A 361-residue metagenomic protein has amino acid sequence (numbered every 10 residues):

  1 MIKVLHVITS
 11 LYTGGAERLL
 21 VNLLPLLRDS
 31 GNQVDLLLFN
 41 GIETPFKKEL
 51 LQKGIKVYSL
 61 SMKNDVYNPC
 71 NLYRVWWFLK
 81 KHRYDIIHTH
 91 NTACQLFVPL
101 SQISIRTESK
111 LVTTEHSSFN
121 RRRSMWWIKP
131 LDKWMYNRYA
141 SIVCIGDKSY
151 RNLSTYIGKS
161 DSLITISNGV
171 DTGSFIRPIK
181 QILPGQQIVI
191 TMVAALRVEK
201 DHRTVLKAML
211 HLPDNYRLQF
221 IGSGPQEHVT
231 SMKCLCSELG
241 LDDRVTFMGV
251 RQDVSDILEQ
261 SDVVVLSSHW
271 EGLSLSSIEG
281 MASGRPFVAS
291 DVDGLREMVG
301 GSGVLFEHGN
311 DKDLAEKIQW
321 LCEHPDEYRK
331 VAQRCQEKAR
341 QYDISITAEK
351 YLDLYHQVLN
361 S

Functional and structural regions predicted by a protein language model:
H6-C70, G224-E227: N-terminal strand-loop element at the rim of the active site of nucleotide-sugar-dependent glycosyltransferases
G14-P25, M192-H211, T230-S231, K312: A conserved mid-protein helix/loop that constitutes part of the nucleotide-sugar donor-binding site
G31-V34, H202, L206-T246, E323-D326 (+1 more regions): A conserved nucleotide-sugar
L37-L38, P286-A289: Short hydrophobic beta-strand element within catalytic cores of glycosyltransferases and related nucleotide-activated
N64-V66, C70, R151-T155, T165-Q186: Acidic anion/phosphate-binding donor-loop and adjacent secondary structure in glycosyltransferase catalytic cores
T89-Q95, E115: Short His-centered aromatic/hydrophobic patch
V250, H269: Aromatic "clamp/platform" in nucleotide-sugar-dependent glycosyltransferases that forms part of the donor/acceptor
A289, V304-D311, W320-P325: Conserved acidic donor-binding segment of nucleotide-sugar-dependent glycosyltransferases
